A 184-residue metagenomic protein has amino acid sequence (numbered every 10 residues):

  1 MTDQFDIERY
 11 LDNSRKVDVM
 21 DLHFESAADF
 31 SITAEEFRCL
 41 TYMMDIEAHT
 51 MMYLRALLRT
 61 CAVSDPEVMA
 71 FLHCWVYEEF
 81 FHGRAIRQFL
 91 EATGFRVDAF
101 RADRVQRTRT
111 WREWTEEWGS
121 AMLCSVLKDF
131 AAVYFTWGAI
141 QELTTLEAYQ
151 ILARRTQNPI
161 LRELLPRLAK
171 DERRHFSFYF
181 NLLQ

Functional and structural regions predicted by a protein language model:
M1-Q184: Non-heme di-metal
